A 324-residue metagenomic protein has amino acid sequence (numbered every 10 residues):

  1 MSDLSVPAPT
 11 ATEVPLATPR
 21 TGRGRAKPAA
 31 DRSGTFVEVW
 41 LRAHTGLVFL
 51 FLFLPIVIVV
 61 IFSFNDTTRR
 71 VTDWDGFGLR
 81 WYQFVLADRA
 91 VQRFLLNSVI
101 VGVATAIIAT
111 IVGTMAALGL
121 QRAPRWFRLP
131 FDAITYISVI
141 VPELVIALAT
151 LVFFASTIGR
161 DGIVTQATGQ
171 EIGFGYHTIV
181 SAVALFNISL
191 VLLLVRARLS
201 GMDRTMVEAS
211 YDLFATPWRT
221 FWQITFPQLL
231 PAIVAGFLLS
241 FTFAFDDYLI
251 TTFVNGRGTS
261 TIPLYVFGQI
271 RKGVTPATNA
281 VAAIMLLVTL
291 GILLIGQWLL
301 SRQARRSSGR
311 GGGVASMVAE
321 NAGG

Functional and structural regions predicted by a protein language model:
S2-G24, W40-L41, R196-Y211, F221-I224 (+1 more regions): C-terminal transmembrane helix and the adjacent membrane-cytosol boundary/short C-terminal tail of inner/organellar
D3, V14, G24-V59, N321-A322: N-terminal signal-anchor/first transmembrane alpha helix
A26-D31, R70, W74, L79 (+3 more regions): Membrane-interfacial helix termini and adjacent extracytoplasmic/periplasmic loops of multi-pass transporters
A29-S33, A104-T135, V152-A155, L294-R302: Transmembrane-helix boundary motif in ABC transporter permease subunits
D31-V37, T67, Y82-A90, A244-L299 (+1 more regions): Interhelical loop and adjacent transmembrane-helix boundary motif in polytopic membrane transport permeases
E38-F49, M115-T150, V207, A315-G323: Cytoplasmic-entry segments and transmembrane alpha-helices of multi-pass inner-membrane transporters
H44, F49-I56, S181, L185 (+2 more regions): Transmembrane alpha-helices
L54-R89, T252-R257, R310: Short membrane-interfacial helix/loop motifs at transmembrane-helix boundaries
